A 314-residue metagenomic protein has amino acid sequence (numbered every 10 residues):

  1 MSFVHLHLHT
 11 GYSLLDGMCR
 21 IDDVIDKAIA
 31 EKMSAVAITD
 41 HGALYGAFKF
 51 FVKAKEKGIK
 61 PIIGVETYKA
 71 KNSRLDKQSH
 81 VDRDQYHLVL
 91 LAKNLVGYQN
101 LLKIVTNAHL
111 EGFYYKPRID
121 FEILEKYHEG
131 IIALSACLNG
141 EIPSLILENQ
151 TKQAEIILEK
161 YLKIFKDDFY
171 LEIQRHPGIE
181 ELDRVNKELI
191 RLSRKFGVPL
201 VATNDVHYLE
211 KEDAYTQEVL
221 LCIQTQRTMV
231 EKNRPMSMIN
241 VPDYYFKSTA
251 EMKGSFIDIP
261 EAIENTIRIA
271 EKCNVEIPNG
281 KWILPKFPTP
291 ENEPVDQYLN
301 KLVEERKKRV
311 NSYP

Functional and structural regions predicted by a protein language model:
M1-P314: Phosphodiester-processing cores and adjacent nucleic acid-binding clamps
